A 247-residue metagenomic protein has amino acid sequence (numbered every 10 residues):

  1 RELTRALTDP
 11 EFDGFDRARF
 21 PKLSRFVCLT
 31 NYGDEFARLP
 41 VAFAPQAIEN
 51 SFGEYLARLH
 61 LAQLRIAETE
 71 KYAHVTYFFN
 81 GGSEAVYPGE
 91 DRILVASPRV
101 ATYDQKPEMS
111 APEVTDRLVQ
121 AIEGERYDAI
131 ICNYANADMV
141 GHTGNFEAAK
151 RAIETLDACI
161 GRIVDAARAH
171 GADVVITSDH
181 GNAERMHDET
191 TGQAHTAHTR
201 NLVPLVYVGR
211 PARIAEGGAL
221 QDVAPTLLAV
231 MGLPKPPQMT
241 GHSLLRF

Functional and structural regions predicted by a protein language model:
R1-F247: Feature captures the catalytic ectodomains and active-site-proximal regions of enzymes that hydrolyze or transfer
